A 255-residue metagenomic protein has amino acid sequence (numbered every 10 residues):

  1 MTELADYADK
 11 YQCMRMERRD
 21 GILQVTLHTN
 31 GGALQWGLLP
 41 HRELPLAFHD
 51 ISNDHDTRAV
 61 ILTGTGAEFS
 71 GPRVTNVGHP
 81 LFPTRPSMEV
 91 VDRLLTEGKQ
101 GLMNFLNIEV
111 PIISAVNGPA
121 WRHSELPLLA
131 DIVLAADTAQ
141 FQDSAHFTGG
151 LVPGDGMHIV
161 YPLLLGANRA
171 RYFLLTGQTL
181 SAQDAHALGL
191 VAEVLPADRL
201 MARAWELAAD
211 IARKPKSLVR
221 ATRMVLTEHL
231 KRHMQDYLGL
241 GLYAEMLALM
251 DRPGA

Functional and structural regions predicted by a protein language model:
M1-L23, T29, F69-S70, N76-L81 (+3 more regions): C-terminal alpha-helix plus adjacent terminal tail
M1-T63: Conserved CoA-thioester-binding segment of acyl-CoA-metabolizing enzymes
V25, L62, L126-L128, A185 (+1 more regions): Hydrophobic/aromatic residues within transmembrane alpha-helices of multi-pass small-molecule transporters
L39-E43, E97, N104, R203 (+1 more regions): Charged catalytic carboxylate motif
D56, G64-Q100: Glycine- (often His-adjacent) and acidic-residue-rich active-site loop that binds/positions the CoA thioester
G101-N107, A115, A120-L174, R203: CoA-thioester-processing core
L134-A135, V191-R203: Short acidic-hydrophobic, aromatic-tinged amphipathic segments that line or gate anion-handling sites
A167-R171, L180-A187: Short, structured loop/turn "capping" segments at alpha-beta junctions
